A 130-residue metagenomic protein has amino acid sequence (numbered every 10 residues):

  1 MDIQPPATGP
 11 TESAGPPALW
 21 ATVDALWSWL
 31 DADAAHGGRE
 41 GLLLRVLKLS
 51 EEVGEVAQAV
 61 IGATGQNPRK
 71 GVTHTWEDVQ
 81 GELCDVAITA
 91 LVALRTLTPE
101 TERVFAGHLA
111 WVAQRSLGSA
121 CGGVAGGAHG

Functional and structural regions predicted by a protein language model:
D2-G130: Flexible "arm" and connector segments at domain edges
